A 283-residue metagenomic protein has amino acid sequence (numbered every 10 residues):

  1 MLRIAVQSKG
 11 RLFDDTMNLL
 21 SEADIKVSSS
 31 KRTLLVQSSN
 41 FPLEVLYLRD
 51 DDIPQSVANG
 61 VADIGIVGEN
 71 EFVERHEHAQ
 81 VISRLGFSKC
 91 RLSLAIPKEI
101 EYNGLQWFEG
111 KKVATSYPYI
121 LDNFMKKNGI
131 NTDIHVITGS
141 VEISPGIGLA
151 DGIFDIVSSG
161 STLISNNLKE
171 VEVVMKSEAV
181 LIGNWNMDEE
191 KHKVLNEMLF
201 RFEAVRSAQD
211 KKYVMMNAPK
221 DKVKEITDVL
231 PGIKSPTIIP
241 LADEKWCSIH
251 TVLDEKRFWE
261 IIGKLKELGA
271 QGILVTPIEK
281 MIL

Functional and structural regions predicted by a protein language model:
M1-P42, E69-Q80, L85-R91, E99-L283: Small-molecule-sensing regulatory modules
Q37-Q55: Active-site-flanking structural segment that lines cofactor/substrate pockets
D51-H78: Pocket-flanking alpha-helical
